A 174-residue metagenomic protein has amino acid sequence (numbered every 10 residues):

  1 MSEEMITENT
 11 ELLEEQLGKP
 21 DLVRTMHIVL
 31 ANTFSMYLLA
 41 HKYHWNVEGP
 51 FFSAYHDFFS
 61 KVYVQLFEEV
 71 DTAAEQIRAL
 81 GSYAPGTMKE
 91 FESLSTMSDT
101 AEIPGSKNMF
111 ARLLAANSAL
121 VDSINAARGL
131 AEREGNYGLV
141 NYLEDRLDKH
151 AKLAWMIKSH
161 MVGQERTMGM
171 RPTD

Functional and structural regions predicted by a protein language model:
I6, S95, T100, K158-D174: Phosphate/pyrophosphate-binding loop motifs in nucleotide- or prenyl diphosphate-using proteins
T7-V29, S106: Disorder-to-helix initiation segments
E14-D21, M36-K61, A126-G138: Helix-loop segments that flank and shape redox-cofactor active sites
G18-D21, T25, F58, M109-R112 (+1 more regions): Non-transmembrane, amphipathic alpha-helical segments
L30, Y37, H44, Y63 (+6 more regions): A structural signal for well-ordered alpha-helices, especially hydrophobic packing surfaces of coiled-coils
V47, F51-E90, H160: Conserved alpha-helical segments that form or flank metal/cofactor-binding pockets of metalloenzymes
D71, E75, E92-D145: Acidic/histidine-rich alpha-helical segments that form the ligand environment of transition-metal centers
R78-G86, A116-A119, S123, R166: Alpha-helix capping/hinge segments and adjacent helical runs
